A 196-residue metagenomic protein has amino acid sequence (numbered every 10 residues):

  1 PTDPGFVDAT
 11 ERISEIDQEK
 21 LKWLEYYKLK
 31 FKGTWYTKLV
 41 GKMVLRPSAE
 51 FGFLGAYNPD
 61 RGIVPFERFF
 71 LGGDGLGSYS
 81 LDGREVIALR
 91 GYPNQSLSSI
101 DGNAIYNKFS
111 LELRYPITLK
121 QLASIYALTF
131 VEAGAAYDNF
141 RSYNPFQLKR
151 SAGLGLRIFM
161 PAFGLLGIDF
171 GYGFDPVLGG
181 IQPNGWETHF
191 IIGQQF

Functional and structural regions predicted by a protein language model:
P1-I117, T129-F130, Y137-N139, G193: C-terminal outer-membrane beta-barrel translocator/porin domains of Gram-negative envelope proteins and their
G41-L45, T118-Q121, I158-I168: Repeated loop/turn-to-beta-strand initiation elements of outer-membrane beta-barrel proteins
R90, G134-S151: Outer-membrane beta-barrel transmembrane domain signature
E112-K120, Y143-N144, R157: Hydrophobic alpha-helical bundle architecture
Y126-F130, G164-G171: Conserved active-site loop/cleft motifs that coordinate metal ions or position small ligands
N144-M160, L178: Strand-loop-strand
I158, N184-F196: Outer-membrane beta-barrel "beta-signal"
L166, F170-W186: Outer-membrane beta-barrel translocator/channel fold
